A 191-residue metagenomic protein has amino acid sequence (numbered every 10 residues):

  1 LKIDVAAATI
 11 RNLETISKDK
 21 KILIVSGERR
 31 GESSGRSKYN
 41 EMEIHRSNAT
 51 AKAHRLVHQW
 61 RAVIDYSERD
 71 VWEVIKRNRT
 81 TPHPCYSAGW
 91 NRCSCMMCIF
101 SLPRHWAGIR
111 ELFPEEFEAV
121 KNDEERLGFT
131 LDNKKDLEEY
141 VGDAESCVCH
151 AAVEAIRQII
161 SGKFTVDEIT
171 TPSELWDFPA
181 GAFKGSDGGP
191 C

Functional and structural regions predicted by a protein language model:
L1-C191: Nucleotide-activated chemistry modules centered on ATP-dependent adenylation/adenylyltransferase
